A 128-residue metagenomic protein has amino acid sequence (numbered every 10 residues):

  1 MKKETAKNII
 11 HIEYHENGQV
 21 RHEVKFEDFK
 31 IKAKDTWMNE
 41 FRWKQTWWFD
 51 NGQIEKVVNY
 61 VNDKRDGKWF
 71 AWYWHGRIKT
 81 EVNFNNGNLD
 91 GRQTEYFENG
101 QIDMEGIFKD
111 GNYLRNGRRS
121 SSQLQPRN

Functional and structural regions predicted by a protein language model:
M1-N128: Glycine/tyrosine- and acidic-biased, solvent-exposed loop/turn segments at the edges of beta-strands
